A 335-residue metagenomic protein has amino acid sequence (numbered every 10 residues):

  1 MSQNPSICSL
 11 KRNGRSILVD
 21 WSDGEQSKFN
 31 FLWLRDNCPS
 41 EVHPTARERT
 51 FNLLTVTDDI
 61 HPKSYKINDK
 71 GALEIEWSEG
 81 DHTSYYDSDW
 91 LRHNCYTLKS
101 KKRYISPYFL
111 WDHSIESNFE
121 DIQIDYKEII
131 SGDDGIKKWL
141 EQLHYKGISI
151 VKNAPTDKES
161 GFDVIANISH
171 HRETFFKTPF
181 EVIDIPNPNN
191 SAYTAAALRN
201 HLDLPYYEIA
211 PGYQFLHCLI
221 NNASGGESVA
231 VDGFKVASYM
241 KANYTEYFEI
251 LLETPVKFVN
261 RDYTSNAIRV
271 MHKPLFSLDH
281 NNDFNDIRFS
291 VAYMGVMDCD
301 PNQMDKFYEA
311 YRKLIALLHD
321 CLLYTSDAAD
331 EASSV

Functional and structural regions predicted by a protein language model:
M1-G132: Motif-centric detector for short Cys/His coordination patterns
S9-K11, H319-S326: A short acidic-Thr-Gly-centered motif at the start of a beta-strand
R12, K66-K70, K137-K146, D327: Short, surface-exposed loop and linker segments with low hydrophobicity and enrichment for Pro/Ser/Thr
G71-E76, S149-K152, S334: Short, hydrophobic/proline-enriched secondary-structure or compact coil segments at domain edges
Y104, Y108-I148, N153-L323: Active-site environment of non-heme Fe oxygenases that use a 2-His-1-carboxylate facial triad
Y324-V335: Single conserved hydrophobic/aromatic residue that forms the stacking wall/gate of nucleotide- or nucleobase-binding
